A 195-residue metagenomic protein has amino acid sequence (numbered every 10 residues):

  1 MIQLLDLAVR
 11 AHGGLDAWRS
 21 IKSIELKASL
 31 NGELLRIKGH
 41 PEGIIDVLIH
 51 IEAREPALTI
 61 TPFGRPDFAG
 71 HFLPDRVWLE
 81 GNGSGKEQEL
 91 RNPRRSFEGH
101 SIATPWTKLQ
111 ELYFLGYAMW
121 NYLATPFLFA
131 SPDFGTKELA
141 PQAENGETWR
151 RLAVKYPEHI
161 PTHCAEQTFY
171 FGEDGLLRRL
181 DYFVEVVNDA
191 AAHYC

Functional and structural regions predicted by a protein language model:
M1-A11: Amphipathic/hydrophobic helical signal segments and adjacent flexible N-terminal regions that mediate secretion
Q3, G81-I160, D189-A191: Flexible, processing/modification-adjacent segments and terminal tails in exported/periplasmic/extracellular proteins
A8, G14, H163-E166: Generic detector of contiguous secondary-structure segments
R10, L15-Q88, E138-A140: N-terminal mature ectodomain segment of secretory-pathway/periplasmic proteins
L26, G32-R36, A103-W106, T125-K137 (+1 more regions): Short low-complexity stretches enriched in small and charged residues
N145-C195: Gly/Pro-enriched, hydrophobic low-complexity segments that function as extracytoplasmic propeptides/linkers
